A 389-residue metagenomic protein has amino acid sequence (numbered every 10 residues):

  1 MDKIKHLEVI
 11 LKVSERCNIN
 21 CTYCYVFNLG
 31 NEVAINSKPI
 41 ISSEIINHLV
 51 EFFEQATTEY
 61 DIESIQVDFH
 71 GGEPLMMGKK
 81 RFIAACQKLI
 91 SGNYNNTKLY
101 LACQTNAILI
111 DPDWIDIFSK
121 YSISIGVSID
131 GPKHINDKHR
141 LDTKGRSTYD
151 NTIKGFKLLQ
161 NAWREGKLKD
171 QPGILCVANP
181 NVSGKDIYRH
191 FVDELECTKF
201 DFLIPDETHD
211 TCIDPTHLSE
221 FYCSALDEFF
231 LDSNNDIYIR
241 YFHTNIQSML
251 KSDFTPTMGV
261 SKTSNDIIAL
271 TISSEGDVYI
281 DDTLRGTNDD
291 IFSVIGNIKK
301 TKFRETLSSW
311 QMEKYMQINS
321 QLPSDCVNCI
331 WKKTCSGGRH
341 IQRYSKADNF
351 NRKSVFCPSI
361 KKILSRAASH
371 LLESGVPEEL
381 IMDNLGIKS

Functional and structural regions predicted by a protein language model:
K3-E44: Canonical Radical SAM [4Fe-4S] cluster-binding loop centered on the CxxxCxxC motif and its immediate flanking residues
K12-N20, E73, C326-N328, K332-K333: Cysteine-centered iron-sulfur cluster-binding motifs in ferredoxin-type domains/subunits of redox enzymes
S14-R16, F27-L29, G72, N106-I108 (+5 more regions): An acidic- and aromatic-residue-enriched active-site/binding cleft used to recognize and process polar
C17, C21, F69, C103 (+2 more regions): Conserved, mostly hydrophobic/aromatic
I46, V50-D68, M77-P205: Radical SAM/AdoMet-radical enzyme domain recognition
H134-I153, K157, N161-V278, T283-I295: Radical SAM enzyme [4Fe-4S]-AdoMet core and its adjacent flexible, acidic and glycine-rich loops/tails across
R285-S389: Flexible mid-to-C-terminal extensions adjoining Fe-S/redox cofactors in radical SAM and related proteins
